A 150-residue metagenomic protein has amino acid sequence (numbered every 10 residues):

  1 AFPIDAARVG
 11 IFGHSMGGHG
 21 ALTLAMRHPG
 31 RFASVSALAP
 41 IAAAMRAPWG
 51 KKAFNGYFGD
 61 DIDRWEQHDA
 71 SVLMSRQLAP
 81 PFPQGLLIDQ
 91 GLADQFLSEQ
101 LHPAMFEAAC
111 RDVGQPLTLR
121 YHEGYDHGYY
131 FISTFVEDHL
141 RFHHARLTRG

Functional and structural regions predicted by a protein language model:
A1-G150: Non-catalytic cap/lid and distal C-terminal segments of serine-dependent acyl enzymes
